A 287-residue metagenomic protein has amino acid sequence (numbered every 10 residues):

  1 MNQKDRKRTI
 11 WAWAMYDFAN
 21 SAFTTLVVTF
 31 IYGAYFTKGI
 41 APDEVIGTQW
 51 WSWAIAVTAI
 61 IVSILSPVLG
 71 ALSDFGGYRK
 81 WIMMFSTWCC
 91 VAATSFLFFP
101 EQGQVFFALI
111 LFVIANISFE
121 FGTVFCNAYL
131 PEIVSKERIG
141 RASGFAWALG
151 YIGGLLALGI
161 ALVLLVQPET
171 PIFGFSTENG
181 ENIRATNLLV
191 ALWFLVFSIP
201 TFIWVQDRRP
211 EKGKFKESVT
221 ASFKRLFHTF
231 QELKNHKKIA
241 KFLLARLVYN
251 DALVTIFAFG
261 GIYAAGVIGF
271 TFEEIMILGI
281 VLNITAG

Functional and structural regions predicted by a protein language model:
M1-W11, Q206-L244, V267: Juxtamembrane intracellular "pre-TM" segments in multi-pass secondary transporters
T25-Q49, T255-I275: Short amphipathic helix-loop junctions that connect adjacent transmembrane helices in Major Facilitator Superfamily/SLC
T48-A71, A92, L158, I280-G287: Central cavity-lining transmembrane alpha-helices of secondary-active solute carriers, predominantly the Major
F75, E132, Q167-P168, S198-F215: Helix-loop junctions on the cytosolic side of multi-pass membrane transporters, especially the intracellular loop
W81-F96: Structural signature of the two symmetry-related core transmembrane helices
A93-F125, V248: Hydrophobic core of transmembrane alpha-helices in multi-pass small-molecule transporters, especially MFS/SLC-type
L111-A148: Cytoplasmic helix-loop-helix junction between adjacent transmembrane helices in 12-TM secondary transporters
S143-V166: Glycine-rich segments within core transmembrane alpha-helices of 12-TM secondary carriers
